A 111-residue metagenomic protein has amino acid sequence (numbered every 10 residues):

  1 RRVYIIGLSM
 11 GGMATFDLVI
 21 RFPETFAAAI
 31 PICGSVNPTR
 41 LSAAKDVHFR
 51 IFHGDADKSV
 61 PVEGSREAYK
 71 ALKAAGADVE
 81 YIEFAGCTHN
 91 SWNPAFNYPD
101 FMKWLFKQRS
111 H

Functional and structural regions predicted by a protein language model:
R1-K45: Primarily recognizes the serine-hydrolase "nucleophile elbow" in alpha/beta-hydrolase and SGNH/GDSL folds
S9-M13, G34-P38, D55-S59, G86-S91: Solvent-exposed loop/turn segments at secondary-structure junctions within structured extracellular/periplasmic domains
H48-F52, K58, V62-H111: C-terminal catalytic histidine-bearing segment of alpha/beta-hydrolase fold enzymes
